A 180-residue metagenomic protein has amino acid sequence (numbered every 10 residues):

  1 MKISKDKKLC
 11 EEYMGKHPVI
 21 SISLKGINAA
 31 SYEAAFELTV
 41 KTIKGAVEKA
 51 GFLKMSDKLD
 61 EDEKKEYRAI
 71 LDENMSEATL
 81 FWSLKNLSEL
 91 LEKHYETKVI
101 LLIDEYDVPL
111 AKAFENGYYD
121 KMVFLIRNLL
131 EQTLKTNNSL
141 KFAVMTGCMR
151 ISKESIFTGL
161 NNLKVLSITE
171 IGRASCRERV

Functional and structural regions predicted by a protein language model:
M1-R179: Phosphate-binding site recognition
